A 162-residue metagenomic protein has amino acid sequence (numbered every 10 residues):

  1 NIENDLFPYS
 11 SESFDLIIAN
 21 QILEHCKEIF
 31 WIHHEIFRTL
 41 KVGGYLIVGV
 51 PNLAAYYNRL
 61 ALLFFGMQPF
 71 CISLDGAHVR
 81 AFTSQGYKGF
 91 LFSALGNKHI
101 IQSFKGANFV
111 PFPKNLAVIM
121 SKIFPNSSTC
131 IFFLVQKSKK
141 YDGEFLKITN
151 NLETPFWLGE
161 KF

Functional and structural regions predicted by a protein language model:
N1-E3: Conserved acidic residues
D5-I17: A short acidic, Gly/Pro-enriched loop at the edge of an enzyme's catalytic core that lines a small-molecule cofactor
L16, K27-K41, Y45-F162: S-adenosyl-L-methionine-dependent methyltransferase catalytic module, highlighting the catalytic core
N20-H25: Short catalytic micro-motifs in class I SAM-dependent methyltransferases
